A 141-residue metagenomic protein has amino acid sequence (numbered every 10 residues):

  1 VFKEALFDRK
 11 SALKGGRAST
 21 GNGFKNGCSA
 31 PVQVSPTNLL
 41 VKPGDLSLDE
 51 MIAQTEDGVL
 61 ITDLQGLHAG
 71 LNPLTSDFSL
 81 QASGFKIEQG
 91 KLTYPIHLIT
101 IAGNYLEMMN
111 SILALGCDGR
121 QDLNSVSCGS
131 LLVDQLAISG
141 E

Functional and structural regions predicted by a protein language model:
V1-E141: N-terminal small-residue-enriched
